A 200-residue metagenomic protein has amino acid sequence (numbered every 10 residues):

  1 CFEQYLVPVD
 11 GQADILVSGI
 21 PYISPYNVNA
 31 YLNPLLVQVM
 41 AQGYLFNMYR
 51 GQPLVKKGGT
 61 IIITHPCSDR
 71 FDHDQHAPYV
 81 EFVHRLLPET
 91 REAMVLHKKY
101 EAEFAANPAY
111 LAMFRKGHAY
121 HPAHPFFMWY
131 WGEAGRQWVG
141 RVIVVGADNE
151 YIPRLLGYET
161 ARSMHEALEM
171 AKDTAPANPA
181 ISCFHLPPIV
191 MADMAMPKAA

Functional and structural regions predicted by a protein language model:
C1-A200: Metallocofactor- and cofactor-centric catalytic cores in central/energy metabolism, strongly enriched
